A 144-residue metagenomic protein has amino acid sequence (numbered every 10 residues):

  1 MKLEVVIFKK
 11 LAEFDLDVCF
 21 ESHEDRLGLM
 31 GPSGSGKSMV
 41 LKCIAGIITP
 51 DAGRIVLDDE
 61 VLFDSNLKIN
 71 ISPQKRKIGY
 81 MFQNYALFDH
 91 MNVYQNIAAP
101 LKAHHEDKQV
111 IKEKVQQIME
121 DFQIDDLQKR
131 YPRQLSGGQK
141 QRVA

Functional and structural regions predicted by a protein language model:
G28, R142-A144: ABC ATPase nucleotide-binding domain "signature" region
S33, N92, S136: ABC transporter NBD signature
I47, I78, F82-H90: Catalytic "switch" loops of ABC-type ATPases
D51-F63: ABC nucleotide-binding domain "signature motif"
E60-S65, K102, Q109-L127: Conserved ABC ATPase "signature" region
L62-G79, K112: ABC ATPase NBD coupling module
M91-P100: Short coil-to-helix segment of the ABC ATPase nucleotide-binding domain corresponding to the Q-loop/switch region
D126, R130-L135, Q139-Q141: Conserved ABC ATPase signature
